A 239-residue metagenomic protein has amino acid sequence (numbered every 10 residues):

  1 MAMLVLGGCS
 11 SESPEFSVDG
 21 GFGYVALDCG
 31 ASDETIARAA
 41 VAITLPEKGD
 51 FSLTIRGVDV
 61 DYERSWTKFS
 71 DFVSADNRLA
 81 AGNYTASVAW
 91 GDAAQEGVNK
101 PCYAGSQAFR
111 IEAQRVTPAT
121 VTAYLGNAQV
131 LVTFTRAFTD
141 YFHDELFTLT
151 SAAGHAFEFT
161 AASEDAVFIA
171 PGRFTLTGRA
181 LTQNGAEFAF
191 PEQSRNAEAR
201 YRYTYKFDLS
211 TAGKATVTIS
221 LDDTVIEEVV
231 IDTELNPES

Functional and structural regions predicted by a protein language model:
V5-G8: C-terminal motif of bacterial Sec signal peptides marking the signal peptidase cleavage site
S10-E12, W66-D71, G91-T120, G126 (+1 more regions): Structured interaction patches on ligand/partner-binding surfaces of diverse proteins
E12-T85, T211-S239: Acidic/polar, low-complexity intrinsically disordered N-terminal segments immediately downstream of a Sec signal
D19-G21, R78-G82, A113, Y124-G126 (+1 more regions): Solvent-exposed loop and beta-edge segments used for protein-protein assembly and interaction
I43-Q95, H143-Y201: Tryptophan-paired
L131-T135: Short edge beta-strand/loop segments characteristic of extracellular beta-sandwich folds
